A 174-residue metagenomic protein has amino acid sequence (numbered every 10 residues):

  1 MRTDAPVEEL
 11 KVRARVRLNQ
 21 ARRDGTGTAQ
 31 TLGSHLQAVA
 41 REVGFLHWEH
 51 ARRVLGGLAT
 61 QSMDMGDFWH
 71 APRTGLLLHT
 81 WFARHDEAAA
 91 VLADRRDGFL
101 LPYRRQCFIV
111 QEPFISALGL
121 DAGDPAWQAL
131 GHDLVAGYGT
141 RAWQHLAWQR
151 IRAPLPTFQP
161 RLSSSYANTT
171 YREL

Functional and structural regions predicted by a protein language model:
M1-L174: Long, non-globular segments of proteins
